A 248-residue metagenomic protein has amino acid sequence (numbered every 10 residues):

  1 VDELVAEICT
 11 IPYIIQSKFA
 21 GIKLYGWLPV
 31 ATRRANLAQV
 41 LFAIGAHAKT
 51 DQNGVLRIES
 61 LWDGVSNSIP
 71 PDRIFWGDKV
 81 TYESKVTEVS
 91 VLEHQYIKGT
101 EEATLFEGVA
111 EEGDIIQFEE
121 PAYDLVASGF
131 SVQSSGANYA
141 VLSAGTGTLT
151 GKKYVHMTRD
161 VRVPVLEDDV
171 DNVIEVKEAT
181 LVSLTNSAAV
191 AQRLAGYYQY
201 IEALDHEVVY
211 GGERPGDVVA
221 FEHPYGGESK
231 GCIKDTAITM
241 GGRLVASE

Functional and structural regions predicted by a protein language model:
D2-P29, D51: N-terminal export/assembly leaders
P12-I15, R73, F130-V132: Short secondary-structure junctions
I22-N53, R57-D63, G77-E248: An acidic/polar, Gly/Ser/Thr-rich interaction patch typically located in mid-to-C-terminal regions of proteins
S68-W76: Acidic, Ser/Thr-rich peripheral helices and adjacent loops at domain boundaries
